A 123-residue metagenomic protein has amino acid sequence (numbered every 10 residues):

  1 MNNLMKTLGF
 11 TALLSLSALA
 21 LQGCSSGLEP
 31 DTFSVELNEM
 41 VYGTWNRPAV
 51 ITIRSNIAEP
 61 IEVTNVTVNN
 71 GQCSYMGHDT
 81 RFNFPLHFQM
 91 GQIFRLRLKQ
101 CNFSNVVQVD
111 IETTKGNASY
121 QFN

Functional and structural regions predicted by a protein language model:
N2-A12: Bacterial N-terminal signal peptides that target proteins for export
A20-G23: C-terminal motif of bacterial Sec signal peptides marking the signal peptidase cleavage site
S25-G27: Bacterial signal peptide processing site
V50-E59: Asparagine-centered strand-capping/turn motif at beta-strand->loop junctions
P60-T67: Short, hydrophobic/aromatic beta-strand segments
N69-M76, N117-S119: Short, solvent-exposed loop/linker segments at beta-strand-coil boundaries, enriched for Pro/Gly and Ser/Thr
M76-S104: Intrinsically disordered, low-complexity Pro/Gly/Ser/Thr-rich segments with frequent PxxP/GP/PP motifs and embedded
Q100-N123: Terminal connector regions
